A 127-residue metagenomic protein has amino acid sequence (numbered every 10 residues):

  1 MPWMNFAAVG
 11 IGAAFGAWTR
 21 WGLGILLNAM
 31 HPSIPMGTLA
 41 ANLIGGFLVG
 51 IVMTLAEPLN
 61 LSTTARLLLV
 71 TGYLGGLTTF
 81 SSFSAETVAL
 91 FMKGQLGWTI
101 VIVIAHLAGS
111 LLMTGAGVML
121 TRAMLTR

Functional and structural regions predicted by a protein language model:
M1-R127: Membrane-interface helix-loop junctions in multi-pass transporters/channels
